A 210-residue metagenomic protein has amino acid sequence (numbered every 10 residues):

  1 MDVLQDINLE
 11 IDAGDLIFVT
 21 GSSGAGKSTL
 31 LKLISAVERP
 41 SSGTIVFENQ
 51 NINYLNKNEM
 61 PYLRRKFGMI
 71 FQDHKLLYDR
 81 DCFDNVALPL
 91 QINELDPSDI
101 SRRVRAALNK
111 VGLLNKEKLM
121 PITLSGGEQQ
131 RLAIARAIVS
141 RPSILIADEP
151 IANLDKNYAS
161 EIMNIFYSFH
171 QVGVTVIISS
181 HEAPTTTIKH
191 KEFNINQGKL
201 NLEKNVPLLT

Functional and structural regions predicted by a protein language model:
S35: Helix-to-loop junction immediately C-terminal to a conserved catalytic motif
G43-N51: Conserved ABC transporter NBD signature motif
I52-G68, Q171: ABC ATPase NBD coupling module
R80-A87: Short coil-to-helix segment of the ABC ATPase nucleotide-binding domain corresponding to the Q-loop/switch region
L119, S140, V172: Conserved signature/switch motifs of ABC ATPase nucleotide-binding domains
M120-L124, E128: Conserved ABC ATPase signature
L145-D148: Catalytic Walker B motif of ABC-type/P-loop ATPase nucleotide-binding domains
